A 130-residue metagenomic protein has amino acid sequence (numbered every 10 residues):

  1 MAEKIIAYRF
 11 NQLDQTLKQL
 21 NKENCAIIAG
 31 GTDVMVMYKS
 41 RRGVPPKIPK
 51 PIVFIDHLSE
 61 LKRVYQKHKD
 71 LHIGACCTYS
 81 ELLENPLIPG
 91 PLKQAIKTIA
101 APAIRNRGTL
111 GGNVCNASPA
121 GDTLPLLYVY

Functional and structural regions predicted by a protein language model:
M1-Y130: C-terminal structural segment of proteins
